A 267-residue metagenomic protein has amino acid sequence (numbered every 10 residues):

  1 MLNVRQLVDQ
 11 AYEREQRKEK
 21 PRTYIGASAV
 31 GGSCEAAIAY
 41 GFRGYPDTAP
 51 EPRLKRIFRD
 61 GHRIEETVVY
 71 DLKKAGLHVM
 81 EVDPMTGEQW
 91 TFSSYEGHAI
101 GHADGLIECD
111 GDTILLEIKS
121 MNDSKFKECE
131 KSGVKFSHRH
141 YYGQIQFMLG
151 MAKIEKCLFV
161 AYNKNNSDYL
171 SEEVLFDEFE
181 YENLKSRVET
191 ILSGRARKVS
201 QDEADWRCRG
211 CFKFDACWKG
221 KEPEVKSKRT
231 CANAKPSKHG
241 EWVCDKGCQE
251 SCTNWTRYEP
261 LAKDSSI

Functional and structural regions predicted by a protein language model:
M1-L115, N122-S132, T253-T256: Metal-dependent nuclease catalytic cores that hydrolyze phosphodiester bonds in DNA/RNA, characterized by
I118-S120, A161: Short loop/turn segments at strand-loop or loop-helix junctions that form parts of catalytic or ligand-binding pockets
E128, S132-Y142, F147, M151-I267: Metal-dependent nuclease catalytic regions and adjoining charged, substrate-binding loops involved in nucleic-acid end
